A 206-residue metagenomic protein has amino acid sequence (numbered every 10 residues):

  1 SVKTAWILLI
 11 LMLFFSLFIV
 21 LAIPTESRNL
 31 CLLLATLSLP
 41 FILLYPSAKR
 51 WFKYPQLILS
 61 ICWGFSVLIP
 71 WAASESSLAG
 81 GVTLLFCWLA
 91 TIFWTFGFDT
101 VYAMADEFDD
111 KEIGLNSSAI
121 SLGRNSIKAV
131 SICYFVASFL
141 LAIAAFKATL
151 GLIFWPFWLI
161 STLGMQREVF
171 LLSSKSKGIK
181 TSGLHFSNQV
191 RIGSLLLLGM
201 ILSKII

Functional and structural regions predicted by a protein language model:
S1-A35, E112-L152, W158: Multi-pass membrane catalytic core of lipid/isoprenoid biosynthesis enzymes
V2-V82, F86, R167-S173, H185: Intramembrane alpha-helical segments
L13-S16, L39-I42, W63-G64, T91 (+3 more regions): Residue-level recognition of pore/gate-forming positions within transmembrane alpha-helices of multi-pass
F18-S27, V67-S74, A90-V101, A144-A148 (+1 more regions): Alpha-helical membrane-embedding segments and immediately adjacent membrane-interface amphipathic helices
S38, I42-P46, A90-T95, Y102 (+1 more regions): Alpha-helical transmembrane segments of multi-pass membrane proteins
V82-W94, L150-W158: Alpha-helical transmembrane segments
D99-R124, F170-T181: Cytosolic, membrane-interface loops and tails of multi-pass inner-membrane proteins
F139, I143-I206: Extended hydrophobic alpha-helices typical of membrane-associated regions
